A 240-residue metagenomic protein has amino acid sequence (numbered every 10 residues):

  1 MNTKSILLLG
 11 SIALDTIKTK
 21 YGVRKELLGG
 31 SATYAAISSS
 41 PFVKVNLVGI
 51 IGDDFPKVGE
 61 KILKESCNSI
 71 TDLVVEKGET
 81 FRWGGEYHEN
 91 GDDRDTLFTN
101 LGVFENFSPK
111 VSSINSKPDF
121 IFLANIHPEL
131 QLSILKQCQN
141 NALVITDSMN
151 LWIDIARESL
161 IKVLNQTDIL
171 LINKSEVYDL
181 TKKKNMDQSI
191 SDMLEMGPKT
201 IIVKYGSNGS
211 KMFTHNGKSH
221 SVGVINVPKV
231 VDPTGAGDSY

Functional and structural regions predicted by a protein language model:
M1-T3, M186-Y240: Conserved phosphate-binding/catalytic region of the ribokinase-like
T3-S5, L14-E26, P41-F122, K136-N141: Conserved N-terminal subdomain of the carbohydrate kinase-like
L8, L47-G49, T146, V203: Structural beta-sheet core signal
G10-I12, S31, S239: Active-site metal-binding loops of divalent metal-dependent hydrolases
G30-S40, L135: Histidine-anchored nucleotide/phosphate-binding helix
I37, W83-E86, G209-F213: Short beta-strand scaffold segments in enzyme catalytic cores
S39, N173, G237: Short, conserved phosphate/pyrophosphate- and ester-handling motifs at nucleotide-, phospho-/glycolipid
F120-S191, G209: Conserved beta-alpha-beta core of the PfkB/ribokinase-like small-molecule kinase fold
